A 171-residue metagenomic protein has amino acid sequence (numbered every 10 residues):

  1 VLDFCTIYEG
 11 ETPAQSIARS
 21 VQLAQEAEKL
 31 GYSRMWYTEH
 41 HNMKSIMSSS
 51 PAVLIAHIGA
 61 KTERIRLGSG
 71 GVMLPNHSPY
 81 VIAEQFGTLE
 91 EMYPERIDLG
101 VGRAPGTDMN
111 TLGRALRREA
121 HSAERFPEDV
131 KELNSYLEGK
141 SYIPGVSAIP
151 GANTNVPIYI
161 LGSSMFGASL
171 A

Functional and structural regions predicted by a protein language model:
V1-D3, M35-Y37, L67-G70, I97-V101 (+1 more regions): Hydrophobic faces of well-ordered beta-strands that scaffold small-molecule active sites in alpha/beta enzyme cores
V1-L67: N-terminal beta1-alpha1-beta2 module of alpha/beta enzyme domains
L2-P13, N76-E138: Flexible, glycine-rich active-site loops centered on histidine and acidic residues that chelate a metal or position
D3-A18, V72-P79, A152-G162: Active-site mouth loops of central-metabolism enzymes
R19-L23, A27, Q85, D129 (+1 more regions): Alpha-helical packing segments of well-folded alpha/beta enzyme cores
N42-S49, M73-Y80, H121: Short coil/turn segments at secondary-structure boundaries
A120-S169: Aromatic- and glycine-enriched pocket-lining scaffold segments that form the walls of small-molecule binding clefts
